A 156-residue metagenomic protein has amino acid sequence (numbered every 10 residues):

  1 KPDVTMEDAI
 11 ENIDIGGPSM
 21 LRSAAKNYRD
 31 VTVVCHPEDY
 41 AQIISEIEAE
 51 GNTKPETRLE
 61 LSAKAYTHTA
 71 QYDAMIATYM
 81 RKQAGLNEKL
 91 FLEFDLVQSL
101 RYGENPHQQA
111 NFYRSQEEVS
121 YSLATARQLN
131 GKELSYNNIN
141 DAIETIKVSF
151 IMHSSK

Functional and structural regions predicted by a protein language model:
K1-P18, R22-A24: Active-site/ligand-binding-proximal alpha/beta "capping" segment
M6-E11, N27-D30, I43, Y72 (+1 more regions): Glycine-rich, flexible loop/turn motifs
I10-N12, S19, D30-V33, Q98-S99 (+2 more regions): Structural motif
I13-G16, V34-P37, H68: Core structural elements
P18-A25, I44-S45, A70: A broadly conserved amphipathic alpha-helix scaffold signal in soluble, globular proteins
M20, N27-Y40, L61: Mobile "lid/hinge" segments at catalytic clefts and subdomain interfaces of large enzymes
E38-K156: Active-site loops and adjacent core secondary-structure elements that bind or stabilize anionic groups
